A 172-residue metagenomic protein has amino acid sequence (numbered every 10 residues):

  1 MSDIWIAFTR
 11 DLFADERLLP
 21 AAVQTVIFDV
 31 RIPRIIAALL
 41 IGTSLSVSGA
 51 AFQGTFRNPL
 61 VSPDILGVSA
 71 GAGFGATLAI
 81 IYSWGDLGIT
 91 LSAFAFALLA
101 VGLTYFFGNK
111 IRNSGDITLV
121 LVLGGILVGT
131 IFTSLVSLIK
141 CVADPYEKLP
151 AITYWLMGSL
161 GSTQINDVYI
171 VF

Functional and structural regions predicted by a protein language model:
M1-F172: Alpha-helical transmembrane segments in inner-membrane proteins
